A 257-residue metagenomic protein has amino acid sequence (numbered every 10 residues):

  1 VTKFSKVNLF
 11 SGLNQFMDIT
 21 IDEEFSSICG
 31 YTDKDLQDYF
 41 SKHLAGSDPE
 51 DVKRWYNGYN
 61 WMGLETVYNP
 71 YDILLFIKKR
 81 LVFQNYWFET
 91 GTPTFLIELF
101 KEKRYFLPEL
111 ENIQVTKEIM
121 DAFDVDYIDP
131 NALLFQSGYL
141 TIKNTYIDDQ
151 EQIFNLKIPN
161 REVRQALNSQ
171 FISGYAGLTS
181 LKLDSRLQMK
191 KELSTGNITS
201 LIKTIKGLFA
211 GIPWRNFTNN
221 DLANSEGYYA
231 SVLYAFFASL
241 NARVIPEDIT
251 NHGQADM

Functional and structural regions predicted by a protein language model:
V1-S225, A235, S239-I245: Phosphate-binding site recognition
L240-M257: Active-site metal-binding core of divalent-cation-utilizing nuclease and nuclease-like domains
